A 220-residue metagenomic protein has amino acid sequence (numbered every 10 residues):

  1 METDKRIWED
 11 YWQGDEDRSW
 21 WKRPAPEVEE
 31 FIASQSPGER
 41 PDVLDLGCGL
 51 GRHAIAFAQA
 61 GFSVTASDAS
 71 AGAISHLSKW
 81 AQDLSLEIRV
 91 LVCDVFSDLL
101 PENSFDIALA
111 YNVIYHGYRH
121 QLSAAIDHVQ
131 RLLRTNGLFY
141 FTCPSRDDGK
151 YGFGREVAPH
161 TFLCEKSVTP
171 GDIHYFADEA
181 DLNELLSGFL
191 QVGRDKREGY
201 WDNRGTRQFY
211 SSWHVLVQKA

Functional and structural regions predicted by a protein language model:
M1-R40, G49-L100, A124, L138-A220: Class I (Rossmann-like) S-adenosyl-L-methionine-dependent methyltransferase catalytic domain, capturing the SAM-binding
D45: Class I SAM-dependent methyltransferase core
A81, G117, L133: Hydrophobic pocket-lining residues that define ligand/cofactor binding sites across diverse proteins
L100-A108: A short acidic, Gly/Pro-enriched loop at the edge of an enzyme's catalytic core that lines a small-molecule cofactor
I107-Q121: A short SAM/SAH-binding and catalytic strip from SAM-dependent methyltransferases
S123-T135: A short glycine-rich, Lys/Arg-flanked "PGG" loop and its adjoining helix->strand segment in the class I
